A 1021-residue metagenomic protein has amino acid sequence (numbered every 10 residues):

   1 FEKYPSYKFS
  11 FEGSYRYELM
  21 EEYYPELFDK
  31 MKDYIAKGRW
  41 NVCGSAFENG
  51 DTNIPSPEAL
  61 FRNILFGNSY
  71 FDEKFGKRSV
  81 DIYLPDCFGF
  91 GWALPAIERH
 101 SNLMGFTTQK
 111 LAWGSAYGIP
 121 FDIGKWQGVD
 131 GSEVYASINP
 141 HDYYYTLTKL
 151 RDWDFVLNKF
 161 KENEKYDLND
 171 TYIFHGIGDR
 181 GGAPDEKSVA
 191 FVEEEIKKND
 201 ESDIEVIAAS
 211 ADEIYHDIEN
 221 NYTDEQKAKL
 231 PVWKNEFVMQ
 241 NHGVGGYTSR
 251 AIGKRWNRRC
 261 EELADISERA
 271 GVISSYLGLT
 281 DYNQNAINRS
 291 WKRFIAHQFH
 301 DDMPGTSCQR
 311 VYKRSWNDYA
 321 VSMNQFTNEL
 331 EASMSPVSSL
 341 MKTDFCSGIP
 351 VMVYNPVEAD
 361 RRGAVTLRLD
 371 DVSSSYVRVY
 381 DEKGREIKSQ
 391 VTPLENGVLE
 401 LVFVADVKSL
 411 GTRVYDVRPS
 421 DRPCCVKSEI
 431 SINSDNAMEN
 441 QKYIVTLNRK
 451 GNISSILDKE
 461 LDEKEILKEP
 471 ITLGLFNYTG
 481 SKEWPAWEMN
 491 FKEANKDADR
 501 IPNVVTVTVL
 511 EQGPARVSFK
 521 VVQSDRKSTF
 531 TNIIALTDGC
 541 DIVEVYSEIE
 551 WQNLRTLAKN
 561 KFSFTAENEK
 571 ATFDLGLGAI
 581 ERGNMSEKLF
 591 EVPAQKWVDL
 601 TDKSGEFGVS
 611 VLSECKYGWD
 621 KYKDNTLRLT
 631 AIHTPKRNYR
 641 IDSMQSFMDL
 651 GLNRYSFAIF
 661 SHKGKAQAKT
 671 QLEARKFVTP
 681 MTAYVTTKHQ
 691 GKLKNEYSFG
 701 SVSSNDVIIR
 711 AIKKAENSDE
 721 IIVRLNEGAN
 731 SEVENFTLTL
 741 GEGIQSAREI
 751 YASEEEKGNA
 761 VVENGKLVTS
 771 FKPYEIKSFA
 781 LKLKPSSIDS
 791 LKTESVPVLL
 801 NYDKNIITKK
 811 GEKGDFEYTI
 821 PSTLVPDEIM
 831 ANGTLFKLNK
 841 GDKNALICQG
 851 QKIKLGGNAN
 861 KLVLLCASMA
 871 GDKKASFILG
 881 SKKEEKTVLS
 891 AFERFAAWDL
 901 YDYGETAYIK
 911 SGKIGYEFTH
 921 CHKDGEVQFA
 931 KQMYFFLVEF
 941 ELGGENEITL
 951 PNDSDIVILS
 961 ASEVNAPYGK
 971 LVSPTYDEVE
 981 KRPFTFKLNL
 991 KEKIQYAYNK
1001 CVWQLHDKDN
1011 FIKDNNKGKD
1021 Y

Functional and structural regions predicted by a protein language model:
F1-E58, R62, Y70-E73, H100-L103 (+4 more regions): N-terminal catalytic cores of secreted or lumenal carbohydrate-active enzymes
S10-L19, A46-E48, I82-G91, Q109-A116 (+1 more regions): Short, solvent-exposed turn/loop segments enriched in Gly/Ser/Thr/Pro and often Arg
K30-R39, E58, G91-T146, R894: Surface-exposed loop and adjacent secondary-structure segments within mature catalytic domains
T52-Y70, H141-N163, V517: Alpha-helical scaffold elements lining the catalytic groove of polysaccharide deacetylases
L60-F88, W92-A93, H100, N158-H175 (+3 more regions): CE4/NodB-like, metal-dependent polysaccharide N-deacetylase domain that modifies extracellular/periplasmic N-acetylated
L94-I97, W113, D122, N158 (+4 more regions): C-terminal (or distal) subdomains of carbohydrate-active enzymes
E133-M341, F345, P356-E358, V545 (+1 more regions): Catalytic grooves of carbohydrate-active enzymes
S786-G1018: N-terminal/edge-of-domain interface segments
